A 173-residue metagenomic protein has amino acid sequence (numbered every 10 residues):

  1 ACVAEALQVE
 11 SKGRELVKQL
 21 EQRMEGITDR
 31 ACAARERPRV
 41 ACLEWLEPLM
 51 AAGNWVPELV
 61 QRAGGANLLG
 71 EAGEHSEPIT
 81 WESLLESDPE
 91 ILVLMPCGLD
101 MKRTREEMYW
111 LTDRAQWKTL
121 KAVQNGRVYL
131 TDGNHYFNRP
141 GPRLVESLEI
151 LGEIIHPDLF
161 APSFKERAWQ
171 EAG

Functional and structural regions predicted by a protein language model:
A1-G173: N-terminal ligand-binding lobe of clamshell/alpha-beta domains
